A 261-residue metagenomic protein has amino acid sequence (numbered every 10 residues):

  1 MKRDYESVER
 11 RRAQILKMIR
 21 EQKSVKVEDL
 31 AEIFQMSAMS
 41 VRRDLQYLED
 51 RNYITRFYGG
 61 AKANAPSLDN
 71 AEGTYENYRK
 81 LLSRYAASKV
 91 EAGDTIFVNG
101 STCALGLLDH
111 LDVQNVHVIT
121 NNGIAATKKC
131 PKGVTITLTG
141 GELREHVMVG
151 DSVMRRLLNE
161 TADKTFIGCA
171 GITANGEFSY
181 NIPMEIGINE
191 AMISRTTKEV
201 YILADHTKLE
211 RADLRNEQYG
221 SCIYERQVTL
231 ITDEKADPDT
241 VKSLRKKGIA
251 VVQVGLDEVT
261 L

Functional and structural regions predicted by a protein language model:
K2-S24, E28, I33, A38-F97 (+4 more regions): HTH-adjacent hinge/linker in prokaryotic transcriptional regulators
R3, K17, V27-E28, I124-L261: Conserved phosphate- and dinucleotide-binding cores of soluble alpha/beta proteins, encompassing both enzyme active
T102-C103, A125: A generic "binding-loop/recognition-motif" signal
G106: Active-site signature of alpha/beta-hydrolase-fold catalytic machinery across serine- and Asp/Cys-nucleophile hydrolases
